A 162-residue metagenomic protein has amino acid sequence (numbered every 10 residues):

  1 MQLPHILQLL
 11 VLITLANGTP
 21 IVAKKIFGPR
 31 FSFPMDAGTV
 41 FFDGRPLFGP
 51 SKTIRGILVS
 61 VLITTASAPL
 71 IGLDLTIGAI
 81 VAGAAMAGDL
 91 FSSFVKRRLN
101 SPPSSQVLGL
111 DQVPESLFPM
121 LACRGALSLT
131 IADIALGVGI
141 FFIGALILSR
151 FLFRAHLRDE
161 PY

Functional and structural regions predicted by a protein language model:
M1-I80, M86-A122, I131-Y162: Interhelical loop and helix-boundary elements at the membrane-water interface of polytopic inner-membrane proteins
A126: Acidic, glycine-rich low-complexity repeat segments characteristic of large secreted/surface-exposed proteins
